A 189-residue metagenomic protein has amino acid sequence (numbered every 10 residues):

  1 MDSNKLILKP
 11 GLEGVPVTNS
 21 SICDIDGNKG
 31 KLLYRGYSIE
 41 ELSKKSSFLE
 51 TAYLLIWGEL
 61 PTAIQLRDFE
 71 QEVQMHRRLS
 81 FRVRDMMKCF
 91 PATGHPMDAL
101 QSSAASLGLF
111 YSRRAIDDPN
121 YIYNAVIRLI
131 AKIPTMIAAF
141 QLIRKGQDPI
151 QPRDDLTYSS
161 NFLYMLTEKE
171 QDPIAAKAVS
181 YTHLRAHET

Functional and structural regions predicted by a protein language model:
M1-K88: An N-terminal structural lobe/cap that precedes and organizes the functional/catalytic core across diverse proteins
A52-Y53, E70-V73, M87, Q101-A104 (+3 more regions): Short, well-ordered alpha-helical packing segments
T62, L66, T93-M97, I122-V126 (+3 more regions): Generic structural signal for well-ordered, non-membrane alpha-helical segments in soluble metabolic enzymes
I64-D68, R82-K88, A99-S102, R113-P119 (+2 more regions): Short coil/turn segments at secondary-structure boundaries
E72-F81, N124-A131, D154-L163: Short, mixed-charge aromatic SLiMs
F90-M136: Hydrophobic alpha-helical hairpins/lids featuring a short glycine-rich hinge
T135-D172: Long amphipathic alpha-helical segments that form oligomerization/scaffold cores
T182-T189: Conserved small/polar residues in nucleotide/adenosyl-binding loops
